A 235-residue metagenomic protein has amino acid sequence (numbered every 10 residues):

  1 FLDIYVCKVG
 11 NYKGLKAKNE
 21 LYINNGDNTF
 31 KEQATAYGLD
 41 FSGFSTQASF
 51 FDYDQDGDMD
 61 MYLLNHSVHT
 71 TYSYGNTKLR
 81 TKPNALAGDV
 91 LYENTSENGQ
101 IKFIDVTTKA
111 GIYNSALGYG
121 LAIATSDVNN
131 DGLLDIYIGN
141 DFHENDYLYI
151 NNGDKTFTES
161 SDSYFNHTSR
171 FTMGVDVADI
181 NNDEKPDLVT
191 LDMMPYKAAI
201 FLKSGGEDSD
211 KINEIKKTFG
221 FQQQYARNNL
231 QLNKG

Functional and structural regions predicted by a protein language model:
F1-G235: Beta-propeller-forming repeat regions
